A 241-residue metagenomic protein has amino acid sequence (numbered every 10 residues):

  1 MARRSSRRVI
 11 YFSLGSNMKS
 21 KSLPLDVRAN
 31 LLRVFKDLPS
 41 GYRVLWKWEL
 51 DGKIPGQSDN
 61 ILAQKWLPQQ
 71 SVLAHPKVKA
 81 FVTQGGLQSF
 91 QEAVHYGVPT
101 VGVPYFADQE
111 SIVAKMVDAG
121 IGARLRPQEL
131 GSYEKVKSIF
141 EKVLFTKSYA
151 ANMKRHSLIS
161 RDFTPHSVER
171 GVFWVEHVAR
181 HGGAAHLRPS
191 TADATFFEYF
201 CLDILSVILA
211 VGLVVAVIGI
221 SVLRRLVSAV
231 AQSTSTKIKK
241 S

Functional and structural regions predicted by a protein language model:
M1-S241: Catalytic core of nucleotide-sugar-dependent glycosyltransferases
